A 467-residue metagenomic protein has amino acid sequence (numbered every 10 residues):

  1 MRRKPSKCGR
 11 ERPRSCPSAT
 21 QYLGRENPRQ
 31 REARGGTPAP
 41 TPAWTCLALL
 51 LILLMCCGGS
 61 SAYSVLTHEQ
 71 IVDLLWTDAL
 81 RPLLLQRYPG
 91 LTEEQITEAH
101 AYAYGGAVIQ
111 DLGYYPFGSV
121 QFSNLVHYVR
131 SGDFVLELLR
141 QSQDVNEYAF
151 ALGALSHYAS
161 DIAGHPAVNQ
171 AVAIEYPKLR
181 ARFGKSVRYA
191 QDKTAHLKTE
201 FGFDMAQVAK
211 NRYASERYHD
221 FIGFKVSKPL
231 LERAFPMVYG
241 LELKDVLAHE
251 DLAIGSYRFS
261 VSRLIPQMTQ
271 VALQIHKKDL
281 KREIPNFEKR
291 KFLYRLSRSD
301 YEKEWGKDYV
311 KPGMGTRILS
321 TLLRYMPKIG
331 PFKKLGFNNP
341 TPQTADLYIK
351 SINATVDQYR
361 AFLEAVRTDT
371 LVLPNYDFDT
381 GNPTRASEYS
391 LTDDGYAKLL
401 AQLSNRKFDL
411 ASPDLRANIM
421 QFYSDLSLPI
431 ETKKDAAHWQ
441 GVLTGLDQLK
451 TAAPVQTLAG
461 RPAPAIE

Functional and structural regions predicted by a protein language model:
K4-K7, N27: Polybasic, lysine-rich low-complexity intrinsically disordered segments
E11-S18, G24, P28, R34-C46: Short, low-complexity intrinsically disordered segments enriched in A/P/G/S/L with frequent Arg, especially at protein
T45-C56: Bacterial N-terminal signal peptides
G59-A149, I162-D245, Q274-K278, R290-E467: N-terminal, motif-rich segments that launch catalysis or mediate targeting to/interaction with membranes, typified by
A154, Y158-I162: Catalytic glutamate of the conserved HExxH
L241-R258: A surface/extracellular/periplasmic glyco- and lipid-processing/surface-interacting theme
I254-R263, N382: Eukaryote-specific, cytoplasm-facing alpha-helical/coiled-coil scaffolding segments in long proteins
